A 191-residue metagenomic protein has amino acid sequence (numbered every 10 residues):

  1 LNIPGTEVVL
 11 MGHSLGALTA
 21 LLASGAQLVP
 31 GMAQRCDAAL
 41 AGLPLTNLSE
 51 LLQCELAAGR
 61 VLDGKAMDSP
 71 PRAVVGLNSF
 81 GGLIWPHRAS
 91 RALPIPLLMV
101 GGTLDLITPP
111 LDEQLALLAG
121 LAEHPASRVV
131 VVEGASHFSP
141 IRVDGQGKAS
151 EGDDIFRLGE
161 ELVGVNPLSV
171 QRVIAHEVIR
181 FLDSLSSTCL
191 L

Functional and structural regions predicted by a protein language model:
L1-S14, L18, A26, P30-G31 (+2 more regions): Gly/Ser-rich "nucleophile elbow"/oxyanion-hole loop immediately N-terminal to the catalytic nucleophile in hydrolases
L15, F80-G81, T103-L106, E133-S136: Acidic beta-to-alpha connecting loop that harbors the catalytic carboxylate
P30-C54, A66-S79: A conserved short beta-strand
L52-L77, V165-I179: Alpha-helix-centered segments that form part of catalytic cores
W85, L106-E113, P140: Conserved alpha/beta-hydrolase "acid-adjacent" motif
L93, M99-G101: Short beta-strand/loop motif that positions the catalytic acidic residue of the alpha/beta-hydrolase fold
L121-A149: Catalytic histidine neighborhood in serine/cysteine hydrolases with alpha/beta-hydrolase-type architecture
Q146-L191: Catalytic active-site module of serine/aspartate enzymes centered on a nucleophile-bearing elbow/loop
